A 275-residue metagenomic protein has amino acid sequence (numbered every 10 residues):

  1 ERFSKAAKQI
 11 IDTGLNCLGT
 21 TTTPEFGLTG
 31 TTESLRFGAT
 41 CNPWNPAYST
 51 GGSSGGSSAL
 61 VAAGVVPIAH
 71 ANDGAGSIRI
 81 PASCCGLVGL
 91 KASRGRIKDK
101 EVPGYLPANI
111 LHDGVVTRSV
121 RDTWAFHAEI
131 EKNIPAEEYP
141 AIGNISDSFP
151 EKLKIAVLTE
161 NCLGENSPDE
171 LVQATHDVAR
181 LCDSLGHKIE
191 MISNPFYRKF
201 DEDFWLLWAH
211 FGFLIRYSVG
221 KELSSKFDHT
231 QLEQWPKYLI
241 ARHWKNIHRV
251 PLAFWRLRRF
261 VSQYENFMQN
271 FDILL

Functional and structural regions predicted by a protein language model:
E1, F149-L158, L207-E265: Short helix-loop capping/hinge segments that flank enzyme active sites or metal/cofactor-binding pockets
K5-A6, G30, G56, V178 (+1 more regions): Residues within well-ordered alpha-helices
I11-H127: Short glycine/serine-rich loop segments
T21, M191-R198: Acidic carboxylate-rich catalytic motifs and surrounding loops in phosphoryl-/glycosyl-chemistry enzymes
S34, G38, D201-L214: Charged, often glycine-rich, active-site loop that binds/positions anionic groups
K91-D177: A short helix-breaking turn/cap at a secondary-structure junction
S167-S193, Y217-K226, V250-F271: Acyltransferase
